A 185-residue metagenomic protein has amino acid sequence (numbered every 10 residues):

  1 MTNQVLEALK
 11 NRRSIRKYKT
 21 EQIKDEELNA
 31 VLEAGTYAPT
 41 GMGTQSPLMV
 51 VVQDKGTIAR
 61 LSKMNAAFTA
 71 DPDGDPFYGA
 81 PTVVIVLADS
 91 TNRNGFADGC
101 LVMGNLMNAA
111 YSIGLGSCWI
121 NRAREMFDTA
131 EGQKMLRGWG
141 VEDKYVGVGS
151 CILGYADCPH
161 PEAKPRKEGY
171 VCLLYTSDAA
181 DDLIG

Functional and structural regions predicted by a protein language model:
M1-T82: N-terminal amphipathic, basic helical "cap/leader" segment at the start of enzyme domains
R13, A88-S90: Short, histidine-centered active-site or binding-site loop motifs used for metal coordination, general acid-base
G35-T36, V84, T91-M135: Small-aliphatic-rich amphipathic alpha-helix that forms the alpha element of a beta-alpha
D54-A59, S90-N92, D157: Short, charged/polar surface micro-motifs in flexible loops or helix N-caps
V83-L87, C151: Active-site-flanking beta-strand signature of metal-NTP-handling nucleotidyl enzymes and homologous cyclase-like
L136-H160: A glycine-rich helix N-cap at a beta->alpha junction
Y175-A180: Conserved small/polar residues in nucleotide/adenosyl-binding loops
